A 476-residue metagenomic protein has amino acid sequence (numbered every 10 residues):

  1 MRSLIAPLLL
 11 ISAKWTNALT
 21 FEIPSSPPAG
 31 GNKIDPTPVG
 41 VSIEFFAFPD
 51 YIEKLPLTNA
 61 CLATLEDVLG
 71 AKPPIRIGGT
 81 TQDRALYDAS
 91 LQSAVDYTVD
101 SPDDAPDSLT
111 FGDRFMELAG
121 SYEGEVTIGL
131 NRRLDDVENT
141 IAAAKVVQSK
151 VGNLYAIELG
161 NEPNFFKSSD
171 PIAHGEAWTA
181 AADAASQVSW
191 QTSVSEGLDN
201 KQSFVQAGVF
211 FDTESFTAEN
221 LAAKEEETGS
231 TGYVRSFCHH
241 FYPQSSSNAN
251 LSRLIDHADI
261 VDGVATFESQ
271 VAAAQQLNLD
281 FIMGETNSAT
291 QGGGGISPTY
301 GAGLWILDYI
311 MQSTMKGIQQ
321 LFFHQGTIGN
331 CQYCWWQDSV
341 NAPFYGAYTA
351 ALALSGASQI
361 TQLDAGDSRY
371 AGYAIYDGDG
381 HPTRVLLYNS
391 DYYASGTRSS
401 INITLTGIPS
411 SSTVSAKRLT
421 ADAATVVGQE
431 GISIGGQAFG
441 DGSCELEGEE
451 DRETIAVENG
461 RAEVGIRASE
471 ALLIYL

Functional and structural regions predicted by a protein language model:
M1-E22: Fungal secretory targeting signals
L19-S203, A207, S215-A223: N-terminal catalytic cores of secreted or lumenal carbohydrate-active enzymes
V41, I75, I157, E162 (+6 more regions): Conserved, mostly hydrophobic/aromatic
I43, I77, I128, L159 (+5 more regions): Conserved beta-strand positions
A143-V146, E176-G301, I306-Y309, K316: Noncatalytic carbohydrate-binding groove/subsite architecture in carbohydrate-active enzymes
N287-A374, G378-H381: Aromatic/acidic polysaccharide-binding cleft in carbohydrate-active enzymes
G366-S410, A416-T425, S469-L472: Carbohydrate-binding surface patches
S400-A468: Acidic, Ser/Thr/Pro-rich beta/coil linker or hinge segments at domain junctions
